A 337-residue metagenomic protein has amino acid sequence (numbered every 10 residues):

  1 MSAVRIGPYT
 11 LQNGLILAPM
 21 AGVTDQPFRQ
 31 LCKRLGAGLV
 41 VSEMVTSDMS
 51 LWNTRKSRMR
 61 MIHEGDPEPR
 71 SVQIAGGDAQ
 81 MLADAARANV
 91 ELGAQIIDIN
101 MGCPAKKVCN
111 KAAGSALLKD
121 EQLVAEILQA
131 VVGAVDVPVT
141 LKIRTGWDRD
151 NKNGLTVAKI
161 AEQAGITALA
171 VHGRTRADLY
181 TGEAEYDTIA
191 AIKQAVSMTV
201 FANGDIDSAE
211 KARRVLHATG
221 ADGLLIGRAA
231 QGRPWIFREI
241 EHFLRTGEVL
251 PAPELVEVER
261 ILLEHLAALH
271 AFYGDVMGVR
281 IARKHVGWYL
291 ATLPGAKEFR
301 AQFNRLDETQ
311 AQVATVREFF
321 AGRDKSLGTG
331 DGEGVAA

Functional and structural regions predicted by a protein language model:
M1-A3, G7, L11, L15-I16 (+9 more regions): Alpha/beta catalytic cores of nucleotide-metabolism and tRNA/nucleoside-modifying enzymes
S2-R5, M20-Q95: Glycine-rich, positively charged N-terminal anion/phosphate-binding segment
V4-I16, D48-S71, C103, V108-K111 (+2 more regions): N-terminal small/glycine-rich loop or linker at the start of catalytic domains across soluble metabolic enzymes
L15-P19, V40-S42, R70-I74, I97 (+4 more regions): Hydrophobic faces of well-ordered beta-strands that scaffold small-molecule active sites in alpha/beta enzyme cores
M20, V45-S47, A75-G77, G102-P104 (+4 more regions): Active-site beta-loop-alpha junctions enriched in small/polar residues
R34, A83-A113, E121-M198: Alpha/beta enzyme core
L118: Aromatic- and acidic-residue-enriched carbohydrate-binding clefts of CAZyme catalytic domains
